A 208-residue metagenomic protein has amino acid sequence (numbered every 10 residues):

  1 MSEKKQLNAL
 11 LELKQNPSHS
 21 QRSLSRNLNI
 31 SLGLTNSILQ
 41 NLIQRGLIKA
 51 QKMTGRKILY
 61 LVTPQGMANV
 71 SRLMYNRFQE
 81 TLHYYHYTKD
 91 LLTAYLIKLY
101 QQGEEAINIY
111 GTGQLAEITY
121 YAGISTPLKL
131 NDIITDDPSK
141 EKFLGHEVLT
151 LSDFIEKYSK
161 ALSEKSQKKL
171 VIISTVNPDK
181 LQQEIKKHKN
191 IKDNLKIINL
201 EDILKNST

Functional and structural regions predicted by a protein language model:
M1-N8: Short alpha-helical segments that sit at the start of domains
L7, K14, R22, N27-L47 (+1 more regions): Hydrophobic, well-ordered beta-alpha structural blocks that scaffold small-molecule cofactor pockets
